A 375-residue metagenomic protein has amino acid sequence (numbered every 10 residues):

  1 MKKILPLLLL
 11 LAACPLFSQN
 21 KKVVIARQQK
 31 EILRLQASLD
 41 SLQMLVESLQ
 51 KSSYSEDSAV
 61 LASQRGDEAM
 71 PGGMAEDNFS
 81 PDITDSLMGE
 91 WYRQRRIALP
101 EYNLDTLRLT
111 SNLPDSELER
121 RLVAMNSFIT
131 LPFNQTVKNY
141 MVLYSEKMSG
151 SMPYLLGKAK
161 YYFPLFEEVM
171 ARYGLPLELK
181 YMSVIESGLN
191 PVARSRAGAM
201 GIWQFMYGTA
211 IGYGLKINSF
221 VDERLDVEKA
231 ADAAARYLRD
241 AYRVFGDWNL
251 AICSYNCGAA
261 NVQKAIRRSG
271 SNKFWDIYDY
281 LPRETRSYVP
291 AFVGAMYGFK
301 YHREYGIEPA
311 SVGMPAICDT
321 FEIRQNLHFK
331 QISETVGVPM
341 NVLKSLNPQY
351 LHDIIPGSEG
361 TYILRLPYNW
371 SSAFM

Functional and structural regions predicted by a protein language model:
M1-V24: Bacterial Sec-dependent N-terminal signal peptides
Q19-Y173: An acidic, Gly/Ser/Thr/Pro-rich helix-cap/linker signature
T106, S111-Y161, L165, R172-Y173 (+3 more regions): Extracytoplasmic and endomembrane cell-envelope/extracellular-matrix remodeling and assembly machinery
T136, A193-G214: Short, surface-exposed glycine/acidic/tryptophan-bearing loops
P176-S183, M200, W248-C253: Alpha-helical scaffolds flanking conserved acidic
L177-L179, A210-G212, R267: Active-site-adjacent bridging/hinge elements
